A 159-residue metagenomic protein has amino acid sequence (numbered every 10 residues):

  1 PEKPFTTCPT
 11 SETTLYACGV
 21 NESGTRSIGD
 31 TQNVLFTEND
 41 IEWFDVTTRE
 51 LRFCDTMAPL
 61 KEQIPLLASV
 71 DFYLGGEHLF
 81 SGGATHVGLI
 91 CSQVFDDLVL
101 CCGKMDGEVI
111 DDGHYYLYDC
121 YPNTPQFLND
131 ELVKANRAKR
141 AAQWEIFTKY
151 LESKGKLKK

Functional and structural regions predicted by a protein language model:
P1-K159: A structural signal for conserved, well-ordered secondary-structure elements that form binding/interaction cores
